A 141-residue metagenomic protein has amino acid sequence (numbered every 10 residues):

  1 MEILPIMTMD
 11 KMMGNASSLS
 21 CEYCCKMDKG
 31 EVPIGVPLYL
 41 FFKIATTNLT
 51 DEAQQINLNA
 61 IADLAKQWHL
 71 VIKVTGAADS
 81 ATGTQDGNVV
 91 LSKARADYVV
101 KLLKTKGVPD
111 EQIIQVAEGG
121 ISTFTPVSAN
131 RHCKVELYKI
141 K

Functional and structural regions predicted by a protein language model:
M1-I72, A129, C133, Y138-K141: Periplasmic peptidoglycan-binding/tethering modules of Gram-negative envelope proteins
A77-K141: Periplasmic OmpA-like peptidoglycan-binding domain that tethers envelope proteins to the cell wall
